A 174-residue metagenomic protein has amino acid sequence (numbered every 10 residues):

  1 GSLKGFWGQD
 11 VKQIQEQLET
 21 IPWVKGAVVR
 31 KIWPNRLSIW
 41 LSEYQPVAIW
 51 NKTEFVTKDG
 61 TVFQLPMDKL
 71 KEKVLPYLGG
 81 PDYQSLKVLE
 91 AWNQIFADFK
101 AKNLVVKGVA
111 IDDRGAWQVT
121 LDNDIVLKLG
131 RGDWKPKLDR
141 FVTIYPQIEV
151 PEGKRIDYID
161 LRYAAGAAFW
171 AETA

Functional and structural regions predicted by a protein language model:
G1-P22, Q64-E90, G132, V150: Periplasmic/extracytosolic POTRA-like scaffold domains at the N-termini of outer-membrane and outer-envelope
K4-G5, K25-G26, N35-R36, Q45-A48 (+5 more regions): Short beta-strands and strand-coil junctions in structured, solvent-facing domains, enriched
V11, V29-N35, I111-D112, L161: Short, glycine-/polar-rich solvent-exposed loops and beta-turns at beta-strand/coil boundaries
T20-N35, K107: Short, well-structured beta-strand/strand-turn elements
L37-R114, T120, V126: Extracytoplasmic segments of membrane-associated envelope/inner-membrane machinery
V109-R140, A165: Solvent-exposed helix-coil-helix hairpins and adjacent flexible coil/strand "hinge" segments
R131-A174: Extracytoplasmic/luminal low-complexity segments enriched in Pro/Gly and acidic/polar residues that act as flexible
